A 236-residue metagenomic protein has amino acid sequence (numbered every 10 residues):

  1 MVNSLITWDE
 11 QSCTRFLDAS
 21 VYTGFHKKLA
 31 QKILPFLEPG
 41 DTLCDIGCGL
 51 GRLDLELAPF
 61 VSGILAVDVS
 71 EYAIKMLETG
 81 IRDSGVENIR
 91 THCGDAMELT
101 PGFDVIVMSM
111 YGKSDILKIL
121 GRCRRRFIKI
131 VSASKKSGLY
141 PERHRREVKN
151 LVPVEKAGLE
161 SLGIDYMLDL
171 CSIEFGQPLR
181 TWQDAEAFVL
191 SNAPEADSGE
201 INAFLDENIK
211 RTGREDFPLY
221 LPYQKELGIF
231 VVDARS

Functional and structural regions predicted by a protein language model:
M1-L37: Conserved class I S-adenosyl-L-methionine
L50: Conserved SAM/SAH-binding loop
G63-D68: Conserved SAM-binding motif I beta-strand of class I
S70-Y72: Conserved SAM/SAH-binding beta-strand->alpha-helix loop
G85-A96: Conserved SAM-binding strand-loop segment of SAM-dependent methyltransferases
R125-G138: Conserved beta-strand signature within the Rossmann-like core of class I S-adenosyl-L-methionine
L170-S236: Conserved Class I S-adenosyl-L-methionine
